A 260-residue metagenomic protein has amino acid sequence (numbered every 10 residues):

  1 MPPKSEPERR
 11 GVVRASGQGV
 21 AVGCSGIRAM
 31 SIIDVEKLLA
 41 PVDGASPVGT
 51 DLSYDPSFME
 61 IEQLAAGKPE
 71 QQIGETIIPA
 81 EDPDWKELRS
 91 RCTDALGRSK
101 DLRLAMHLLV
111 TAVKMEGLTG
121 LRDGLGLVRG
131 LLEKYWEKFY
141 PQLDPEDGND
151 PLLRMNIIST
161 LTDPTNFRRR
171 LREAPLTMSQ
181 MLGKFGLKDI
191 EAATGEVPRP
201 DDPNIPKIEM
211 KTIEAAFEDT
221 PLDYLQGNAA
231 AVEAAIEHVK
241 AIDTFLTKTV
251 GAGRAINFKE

Functional and structural regions predicted by a protein language model:
K4-E8, G17: Intrinsically disordered, low-complexity polyampholyte segments enriched for Lys and acidic residues
V12, G19-L143, N156, L161 (+1 more regions): N-terminal domain-start signal
P141-E260: Mid-to-C-terminal functional-domain signal that highlights helix-capping/loop sites within ligand-binding modules
